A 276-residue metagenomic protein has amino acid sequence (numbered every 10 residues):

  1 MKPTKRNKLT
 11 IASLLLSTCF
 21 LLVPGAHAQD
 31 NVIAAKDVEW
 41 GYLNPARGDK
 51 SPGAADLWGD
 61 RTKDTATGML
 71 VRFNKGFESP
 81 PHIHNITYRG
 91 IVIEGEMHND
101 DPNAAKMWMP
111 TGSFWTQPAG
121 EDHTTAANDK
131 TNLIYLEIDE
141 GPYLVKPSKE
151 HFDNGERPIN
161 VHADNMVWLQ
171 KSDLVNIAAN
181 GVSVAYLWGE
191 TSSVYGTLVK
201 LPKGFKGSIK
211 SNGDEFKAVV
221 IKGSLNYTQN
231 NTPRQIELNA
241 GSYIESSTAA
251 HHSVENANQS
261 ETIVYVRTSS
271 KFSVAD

Functional and structural regions predicted by a protein language model:
K2-S13: Bacterial N-terminal signal peptides that target proteins for export
A12-L21: Bacterial N-terminal signal peptides
H27-T67, L144-S193: A short, N-terminal "cap"/entry segment at the start of jelly-roll beta-barrel domains of the cupin/DSBH fold
W58, D64-I83, W108, T116-G120 (+2 more regions): Conserved short histidine dyad/triad with adjacent acidic residue
N74-F77, H84-P102, P202-F205, I209-N231: Glycine- and acidic-residue-biased ligand/ion/polar-headgroup-sensing regions
G90-N154: Hydrophobic, ordered structural segments
P102-G120, N230-A249: Short acidic-glycine-tyrosine-enriched beta hairpin
A119-P142, D214, N239, T248-F272: Ligand-binding loop in jelly-roll beta-barrel domains
